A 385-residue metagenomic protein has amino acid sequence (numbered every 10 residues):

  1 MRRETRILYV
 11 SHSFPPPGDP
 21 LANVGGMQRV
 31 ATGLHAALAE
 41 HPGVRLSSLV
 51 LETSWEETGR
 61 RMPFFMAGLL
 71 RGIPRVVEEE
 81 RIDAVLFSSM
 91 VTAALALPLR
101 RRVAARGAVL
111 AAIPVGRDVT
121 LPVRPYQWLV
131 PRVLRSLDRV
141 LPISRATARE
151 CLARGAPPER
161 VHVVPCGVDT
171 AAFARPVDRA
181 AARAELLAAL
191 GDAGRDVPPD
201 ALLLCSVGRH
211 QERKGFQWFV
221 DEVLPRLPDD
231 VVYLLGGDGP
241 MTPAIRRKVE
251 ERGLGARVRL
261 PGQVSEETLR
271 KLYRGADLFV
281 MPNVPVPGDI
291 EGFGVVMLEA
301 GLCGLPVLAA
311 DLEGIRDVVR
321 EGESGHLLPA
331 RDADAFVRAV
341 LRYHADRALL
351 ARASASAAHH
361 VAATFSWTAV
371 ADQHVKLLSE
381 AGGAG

Functional and structural regions predicted by a protein language model:
L8-V10, D192-K214, V220, L224: Conserved donor-binding/catalytic core segment of Leloir-type glycosyltransferases
A146, G167: Carbohydrate-associated surface elements
A174-D196: A short helix/loop element that forms part of the nucleotide-sugar donor recognition site in Leloir-type
A201-L202, A335, R342, L349-T364 (+1 more regions): A short, well-ordered alpha-helix in the C-terminal region of glycosyltransferases
P243-T268: Nucleotide-activated donor-binding/catalytic signature segment of Leloir-type glycosyltransferases, i.e., the conserved
R257, Q263, R274-I290, L305: Acidic donor-binding loop of glycosyltransferase active sites
M297, L302-A309, V319: Short hydrophobic beta-strand element within catalytic cores of glycosyltransferases and related nucleotide-activated
R320-G322, H326-D334, R342-A348: Conserved acidic donor-binding segment of nucleotide-sugar-dependent glycosyltransferases
